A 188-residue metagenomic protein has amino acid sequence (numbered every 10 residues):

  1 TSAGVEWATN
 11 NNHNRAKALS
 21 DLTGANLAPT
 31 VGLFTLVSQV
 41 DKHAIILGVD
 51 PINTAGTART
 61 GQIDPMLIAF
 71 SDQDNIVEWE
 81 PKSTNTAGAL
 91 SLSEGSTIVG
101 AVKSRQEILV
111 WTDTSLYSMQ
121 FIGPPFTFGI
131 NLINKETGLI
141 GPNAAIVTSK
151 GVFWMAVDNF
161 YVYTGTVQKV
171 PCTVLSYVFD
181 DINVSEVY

Functional and structural regions predicted by a protein language model:
T1, P51, L92-Y188: Beta-sheet-dominated scaffold domains
T1-K42, D50: Disordered, low-complexity "stalk" and linker segments at domain junctions of extracellular and cell-surface proteins
V5-L19, N75-T84, P124-I130, Q168-P171: Beta-strand initiation motifs
T9, P29-T30, S71, P171-L175: Alpha-helix initiation/capping motif
A16-L19, G24, T60-L67, S71-Q73 (+2 more regions): Generic N-terminal initiation segments characterized by hydrophobic and/or small/turn-forming residues
K17-N26, S83-L92, G129-K135: A short beta-strand motif characteristic of beta-propeller blades
G32-E80: Carboxylate/His-rich catalytic cores and anion/metal-binding grooves
A44-I46, N75-T86, L90-S91, V110-W111 (+1 more regions): A structural signal for short, well-ordered beta-strand segments and their strand-loop junctions that often border
